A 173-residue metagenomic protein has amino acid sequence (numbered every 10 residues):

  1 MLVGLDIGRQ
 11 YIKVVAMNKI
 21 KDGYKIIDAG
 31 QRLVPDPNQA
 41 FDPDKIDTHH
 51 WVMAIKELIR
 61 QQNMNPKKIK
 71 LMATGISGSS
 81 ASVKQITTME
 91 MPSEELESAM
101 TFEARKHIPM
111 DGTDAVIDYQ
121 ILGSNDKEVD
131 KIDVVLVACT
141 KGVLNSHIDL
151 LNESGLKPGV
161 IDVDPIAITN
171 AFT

Functional and structural regions predicted by a protein language model:
M1-L33, K70-G75, T173: Gly/Thr-rich phosphate-binding beta-strand-loop-beta motif of the actin/hexokinase/Hsp70
Q10, T48-V52, K56, E97 (+1 more regions): Amphipathic alpha-helical transducer elements in NTP-driven molecular machines
K19-K21, I59-P66, I108-G112, F172: Conserved NTP-handling cores and scaffolds of large molecular machines
I20, R32-N38, G123, D164-I166: Short, solvent-exposed coil/turn elements at secondary-structure transition points
Y24, A40-D42, A81-Q85: Switch/connector loops and helix/strand junctions flanking conserved nucleotide-binding motifs in nucleotide-processing
A29-Q62: N-terminal phosphate-binding loop and adjacent alpha-helix
I55-L71, S154: Phosphate/pyrophosphate-binding loops at sites that engage ATP/ADP/AMP, CoA/4′-phosphopantetheine, polyphosphate
L71, G75-T173: Active-site neighborhood for divalent-cation/phosphate handling
